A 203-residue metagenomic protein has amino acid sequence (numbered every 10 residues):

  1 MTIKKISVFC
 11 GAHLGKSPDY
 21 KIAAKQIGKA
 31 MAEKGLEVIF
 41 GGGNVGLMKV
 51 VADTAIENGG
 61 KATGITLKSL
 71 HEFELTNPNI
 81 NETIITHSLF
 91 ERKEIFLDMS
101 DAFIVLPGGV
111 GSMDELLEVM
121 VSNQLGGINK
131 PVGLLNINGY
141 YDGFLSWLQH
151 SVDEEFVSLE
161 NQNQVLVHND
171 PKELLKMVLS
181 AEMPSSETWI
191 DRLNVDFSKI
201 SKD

Functional and structural regions predicted by a protein language model:
M1-T2, G126: Short, flexible hinge/linker loops that cap or flank conserved catalytic cores
T2-M99, G139-K172, M183-D203: A cross-family phosphate/adenosyl-ligand binding-site feature
I39-F40, P107-G108, N136: Small/polar loops that bind or transfer phosphate-bearing groups
I56, S122-K130, F156-S158: Arginine/glycine-rich "motif VI" loop of SF2 helicases in the C-terminal RecA-like domain
K61-T63, L125-N138: Gly/Pro- and small hydrophobic-enriched strand-loop and loop-to-helix capping segments that sit at the rims
E91-G127, G133, P184-I190: Active-site/ligand-binding-proximal alpha/beta "capping" segment
V178: Hydrophobic "lid"/C-terminal helical patch of Rossmann-like NAD(P)-dependent dehydrogenase/epimerase domains
